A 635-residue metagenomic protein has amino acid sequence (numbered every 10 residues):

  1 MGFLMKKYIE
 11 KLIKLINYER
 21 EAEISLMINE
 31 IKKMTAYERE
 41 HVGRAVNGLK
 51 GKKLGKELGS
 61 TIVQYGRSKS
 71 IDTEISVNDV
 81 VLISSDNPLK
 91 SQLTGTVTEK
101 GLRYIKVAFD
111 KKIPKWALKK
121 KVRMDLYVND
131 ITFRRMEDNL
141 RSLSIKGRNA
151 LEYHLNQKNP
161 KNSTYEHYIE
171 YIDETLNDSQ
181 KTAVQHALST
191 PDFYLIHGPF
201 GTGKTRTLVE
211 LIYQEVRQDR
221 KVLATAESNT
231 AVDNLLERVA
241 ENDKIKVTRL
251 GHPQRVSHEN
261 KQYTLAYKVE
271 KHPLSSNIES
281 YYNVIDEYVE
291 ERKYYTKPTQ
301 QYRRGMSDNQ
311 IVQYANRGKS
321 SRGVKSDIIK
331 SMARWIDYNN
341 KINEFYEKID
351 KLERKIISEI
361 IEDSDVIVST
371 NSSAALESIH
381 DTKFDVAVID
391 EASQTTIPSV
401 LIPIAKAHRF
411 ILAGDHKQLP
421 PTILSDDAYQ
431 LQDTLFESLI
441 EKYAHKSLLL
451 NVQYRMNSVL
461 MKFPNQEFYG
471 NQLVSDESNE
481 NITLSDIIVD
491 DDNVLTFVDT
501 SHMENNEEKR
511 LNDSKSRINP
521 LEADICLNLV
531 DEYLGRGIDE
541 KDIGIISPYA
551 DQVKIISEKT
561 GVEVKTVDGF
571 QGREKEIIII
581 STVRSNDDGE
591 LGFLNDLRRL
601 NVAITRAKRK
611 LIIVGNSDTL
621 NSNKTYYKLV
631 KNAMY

Functional and structural regions predicted by a protein language model:
M1-S76: A helicase ATPase "motif cassette" and its flanking acidic/Ser/Thr-rich regulatory loops
G2-N17, E21, S68-H186, N260-E287 (+2 more regions): Pre-ATPase regulatory/linker segments immediately N-terminal to the P-loop/RecA-like helicase/translocase core
I83-S85, T370, S581: Residue-level recognition of conserved beta-strand edge/terminus positions
Q92, V97, F109-K111, W116 (+6 more regions): ASCE P-loop NTPase helicase motor core
Y168, S275-V386: Conserved helicase NTPase catalytic core signature
Y168-I172, L188-Q214, K325, A333-I336 (+1 more regions): Glycine-rich phosphate-binding "P-loop"
S228, S372-Y635: Conserved helicase motor core of SF1/SF2 NTP-dependent helicases
H272-Y295, D587-K608: Extended, charge-rich low-complexity interaction segments
